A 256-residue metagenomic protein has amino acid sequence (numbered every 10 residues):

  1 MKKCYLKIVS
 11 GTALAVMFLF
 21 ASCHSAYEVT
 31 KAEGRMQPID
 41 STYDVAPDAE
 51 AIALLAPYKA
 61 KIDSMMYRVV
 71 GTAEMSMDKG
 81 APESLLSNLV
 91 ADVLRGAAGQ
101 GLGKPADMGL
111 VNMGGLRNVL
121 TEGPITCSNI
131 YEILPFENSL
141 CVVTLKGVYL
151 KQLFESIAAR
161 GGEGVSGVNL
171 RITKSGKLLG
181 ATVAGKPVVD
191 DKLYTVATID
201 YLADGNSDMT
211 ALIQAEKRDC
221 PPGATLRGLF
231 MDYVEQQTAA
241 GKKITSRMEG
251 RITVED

Functional and structural regions predicted by a protein language model:
K2-A13: Bacterial N-terminal signal peptides that target proteins for export
L19-S22: C-terminal motif of bacterial Sec signal peptides marking the signal peptidase cleavage site
S25-D40, L89-A91, R95-A97, G103-G109 (+1 more regions): Feature captures C-terminal
A32-L54: Post-signal peptide N-terminal segment of mature Sec-exported envelope proteins
A49-A73: N-terminal, Lys/Arg- and Ser/Thr-rich interaction peptides
S64-G80, M209-A215: Acidic/histidine-rich, surface-exposed loop or edge segments in extracytoplasmic proteins
